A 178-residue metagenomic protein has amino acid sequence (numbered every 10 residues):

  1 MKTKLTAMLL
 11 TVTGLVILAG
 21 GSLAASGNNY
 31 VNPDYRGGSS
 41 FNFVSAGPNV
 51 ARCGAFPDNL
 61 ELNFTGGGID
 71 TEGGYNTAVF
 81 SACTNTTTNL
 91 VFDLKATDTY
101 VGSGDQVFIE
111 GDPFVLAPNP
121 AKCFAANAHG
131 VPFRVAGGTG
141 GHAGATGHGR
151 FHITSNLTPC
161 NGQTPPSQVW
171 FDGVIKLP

Functional and structural regions predicted by a protein language model:
M1-L9: Bacterial N-terminal signal peptides that target proteins for export
L9-L18: Bacterial N-terminal signal peptides
A25-P178: Beta-strand-enriched cores of mature, soluble protein domains
